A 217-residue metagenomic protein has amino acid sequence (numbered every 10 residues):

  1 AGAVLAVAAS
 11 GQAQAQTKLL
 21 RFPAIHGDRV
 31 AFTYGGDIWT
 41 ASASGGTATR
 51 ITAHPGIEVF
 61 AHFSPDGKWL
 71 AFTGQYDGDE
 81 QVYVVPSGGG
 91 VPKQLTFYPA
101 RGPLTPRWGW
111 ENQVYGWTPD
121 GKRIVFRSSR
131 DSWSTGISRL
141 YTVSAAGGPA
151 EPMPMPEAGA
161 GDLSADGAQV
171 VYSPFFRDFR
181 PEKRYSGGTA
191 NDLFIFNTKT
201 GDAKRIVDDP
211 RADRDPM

Functional and structural regions predicted by a protein language model:
A1-A8: Bacterial N-terminal signal peptides
A9-A15: Sec/Tat signal peptide C-region and signal peptidase I cleavage site
A15-A41, F60: Beta-strand-rich domains and repeat architectures in extracellular enzymes and scaffolds, especially beta-propellers
I25-G27, P65-D66, P119-D120, A165-D166: Residue-level detector of Asp-centered blade-edge/turn motifs that repeat once per structural unit in beta-propeller
Y34-W39, A53-E58, A71-V84, V91-N112 (+5 more regions): A flexible loop/linker signature enriched in serine peptidases of the S9 family
A48: Glycine/alanine-rich phosphate-binding loops at beta-alpha junctions
